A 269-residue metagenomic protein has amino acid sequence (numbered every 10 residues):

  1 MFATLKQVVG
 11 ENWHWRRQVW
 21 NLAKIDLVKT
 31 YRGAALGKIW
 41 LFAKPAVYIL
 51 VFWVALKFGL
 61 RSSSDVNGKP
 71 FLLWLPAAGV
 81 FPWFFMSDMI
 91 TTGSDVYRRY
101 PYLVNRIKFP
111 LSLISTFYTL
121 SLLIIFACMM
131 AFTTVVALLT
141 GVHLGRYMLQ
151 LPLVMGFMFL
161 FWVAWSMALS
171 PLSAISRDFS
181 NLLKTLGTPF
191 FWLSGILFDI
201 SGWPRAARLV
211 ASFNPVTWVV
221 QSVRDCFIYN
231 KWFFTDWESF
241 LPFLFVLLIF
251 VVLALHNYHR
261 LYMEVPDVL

Functional and structural regions predicted by a protein language model:
M1-L269: Hydrophobic transmembrane alpha-helices and immediately adjacent juxtamembrane helices of multi-pass inner-membrane
